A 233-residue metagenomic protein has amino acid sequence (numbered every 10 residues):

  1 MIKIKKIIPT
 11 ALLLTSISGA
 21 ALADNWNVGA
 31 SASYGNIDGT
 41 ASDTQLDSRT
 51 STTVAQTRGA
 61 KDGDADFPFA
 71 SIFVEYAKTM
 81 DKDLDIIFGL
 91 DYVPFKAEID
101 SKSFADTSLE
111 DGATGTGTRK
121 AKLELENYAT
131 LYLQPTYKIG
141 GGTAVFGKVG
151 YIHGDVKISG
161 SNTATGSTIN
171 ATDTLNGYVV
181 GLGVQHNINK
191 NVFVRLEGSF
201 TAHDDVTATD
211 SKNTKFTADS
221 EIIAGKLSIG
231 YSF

Functional and structural regions predicted by a protein language model:
M1-A23: Gram-negative bacterial Sec-dependent N-terminal signal peptides
I2, A20-F233: Gram-negative outer-membrane beta-barrel domains
